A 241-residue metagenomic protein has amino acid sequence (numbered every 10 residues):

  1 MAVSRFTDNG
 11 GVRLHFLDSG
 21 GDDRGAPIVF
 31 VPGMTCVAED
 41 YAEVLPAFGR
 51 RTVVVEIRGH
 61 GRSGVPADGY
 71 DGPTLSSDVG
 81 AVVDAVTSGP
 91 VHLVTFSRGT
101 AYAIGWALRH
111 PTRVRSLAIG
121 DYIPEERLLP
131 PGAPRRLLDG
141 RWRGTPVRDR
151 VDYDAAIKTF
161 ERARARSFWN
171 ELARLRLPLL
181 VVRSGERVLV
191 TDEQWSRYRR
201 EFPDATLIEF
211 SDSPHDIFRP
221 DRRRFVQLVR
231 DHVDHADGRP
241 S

Functional and structural regions predicted by a protein language model:
M1-R13: N-terminal cap/lid segment of alpha/beta-hydrolase-fold proteins
V12-G64: Conserved HGGG/HGGXW glycine-rich cap/lid loop of the alpha/beta-hydrolase fold
P32, T95-T100: Conserved alpha/beta-hydrolase "nucleophile elbow" surrounding the catalytic nucleophile
E39-P46, V54-V94, Q227: Active-site loop/oxyanion-hole signature of alpha/beta-hydrolase fold enzymes
A101-R109, R115-R143: Flexible "cap/lid" loop of the alpha/beta hydrolase fold
R127, G132-R174: The alpha/beta-hydrolase serine catalytic core
K158-E201, T206-E209, I217-F218, R222: Conserved serine/cysteine hydrolase catalytic core
A205-S241: Catalytic active-site module of serine/aspartate enzymes centered on a nucleophile-bearing elbow/loop
